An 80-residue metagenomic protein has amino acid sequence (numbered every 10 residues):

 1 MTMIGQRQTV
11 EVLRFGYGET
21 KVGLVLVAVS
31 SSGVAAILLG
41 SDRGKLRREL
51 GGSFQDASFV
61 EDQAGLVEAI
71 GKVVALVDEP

Functional and structural regions predicted by a protein language model:
M1-P80: Basic nucleic-acid-binding alpha-helical/helix-turn surface characteristic of O6-alkylguanine DNA
